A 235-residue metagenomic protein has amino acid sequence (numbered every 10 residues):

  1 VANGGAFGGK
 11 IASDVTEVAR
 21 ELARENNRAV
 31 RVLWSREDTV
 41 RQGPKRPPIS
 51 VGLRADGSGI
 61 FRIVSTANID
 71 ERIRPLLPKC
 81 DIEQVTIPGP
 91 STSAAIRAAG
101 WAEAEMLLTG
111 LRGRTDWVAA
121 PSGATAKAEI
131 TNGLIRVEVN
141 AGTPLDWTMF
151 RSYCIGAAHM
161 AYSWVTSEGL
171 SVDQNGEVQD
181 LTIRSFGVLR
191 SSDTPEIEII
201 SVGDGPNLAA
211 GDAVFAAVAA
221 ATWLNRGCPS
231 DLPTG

Functional and structural regions predicted by a protein language model:
V1-A2: Active-site nucleophile and cofactor-binding loops and adjacent substrate-binding regions of central metabolic enzymes
G8: Short active-site segment of divalent metal-dependent hydrolases/proteases that encodes the spacing between
I11: Active-site histidine-acidic residue metal-binding/catalytic motifs, centered on HxH/HExxH-like signatures
D14-V18: Charged helix-capping and loop-helix junction motifs
A19-P47, G52-G235: C-terminal catalytic domains of large/alpha subunits in multi-subunit enzymes
